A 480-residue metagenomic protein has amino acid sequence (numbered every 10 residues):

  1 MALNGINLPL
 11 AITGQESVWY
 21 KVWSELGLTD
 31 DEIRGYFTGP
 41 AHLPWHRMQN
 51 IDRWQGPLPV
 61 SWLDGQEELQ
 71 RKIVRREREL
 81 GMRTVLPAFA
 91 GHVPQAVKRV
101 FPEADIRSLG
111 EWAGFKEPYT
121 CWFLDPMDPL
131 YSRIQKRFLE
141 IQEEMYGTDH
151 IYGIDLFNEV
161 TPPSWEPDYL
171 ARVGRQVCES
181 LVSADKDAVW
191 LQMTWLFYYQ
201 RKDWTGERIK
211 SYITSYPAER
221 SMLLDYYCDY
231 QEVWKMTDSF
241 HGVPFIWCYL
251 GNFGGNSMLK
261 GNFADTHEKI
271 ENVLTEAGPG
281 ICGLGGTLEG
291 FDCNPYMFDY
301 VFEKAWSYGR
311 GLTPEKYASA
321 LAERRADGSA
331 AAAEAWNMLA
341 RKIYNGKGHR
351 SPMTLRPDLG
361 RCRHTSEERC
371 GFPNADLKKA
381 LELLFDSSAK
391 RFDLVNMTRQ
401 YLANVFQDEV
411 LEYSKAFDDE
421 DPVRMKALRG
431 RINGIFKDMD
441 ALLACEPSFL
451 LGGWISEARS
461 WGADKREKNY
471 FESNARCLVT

Functional and structural regions predicted by a protein language model:
M1: Active-site-adjacent substrate/metal-binding segments within catalytic domains of carbohydrate-active enzymes
N7-W336, A340-N345, H349-N374, K378 (+3 more regions): Catalytic-core regions of glycoside hydrolase
G371-R391: Extended glycan-interaction surfaces of carbohydrate-active proteins
S387-D440: Ordered core of a single globular domain
